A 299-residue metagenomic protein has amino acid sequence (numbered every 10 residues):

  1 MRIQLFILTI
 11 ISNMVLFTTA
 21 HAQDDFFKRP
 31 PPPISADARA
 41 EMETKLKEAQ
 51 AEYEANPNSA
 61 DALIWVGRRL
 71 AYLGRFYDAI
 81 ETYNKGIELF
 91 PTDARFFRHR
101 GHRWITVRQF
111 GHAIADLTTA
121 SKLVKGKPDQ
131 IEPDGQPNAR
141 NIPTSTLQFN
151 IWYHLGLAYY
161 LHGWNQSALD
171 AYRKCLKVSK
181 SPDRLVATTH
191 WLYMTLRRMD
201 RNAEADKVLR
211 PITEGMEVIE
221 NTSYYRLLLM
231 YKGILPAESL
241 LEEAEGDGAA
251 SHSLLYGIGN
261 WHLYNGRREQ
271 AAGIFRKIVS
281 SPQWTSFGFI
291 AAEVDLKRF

Functional and structural regions predicted by a protein language model:
A20-W65, Y72-L73: N-terminal leader/linker segments that initiate helical-solenoid repeat arrays
A51-E52, K85-G86, T119-A120, N141 (+3 more regions): Canonical positions in the second alpha-helix
P57, P91, K125, T146 (+4 more regions): Short coil turns that delineate tetratricopeptide repeat
R68, H102, L157, M194-L196 (+2 more regions): Residue-level recognition of tetratricopeptide repeat
